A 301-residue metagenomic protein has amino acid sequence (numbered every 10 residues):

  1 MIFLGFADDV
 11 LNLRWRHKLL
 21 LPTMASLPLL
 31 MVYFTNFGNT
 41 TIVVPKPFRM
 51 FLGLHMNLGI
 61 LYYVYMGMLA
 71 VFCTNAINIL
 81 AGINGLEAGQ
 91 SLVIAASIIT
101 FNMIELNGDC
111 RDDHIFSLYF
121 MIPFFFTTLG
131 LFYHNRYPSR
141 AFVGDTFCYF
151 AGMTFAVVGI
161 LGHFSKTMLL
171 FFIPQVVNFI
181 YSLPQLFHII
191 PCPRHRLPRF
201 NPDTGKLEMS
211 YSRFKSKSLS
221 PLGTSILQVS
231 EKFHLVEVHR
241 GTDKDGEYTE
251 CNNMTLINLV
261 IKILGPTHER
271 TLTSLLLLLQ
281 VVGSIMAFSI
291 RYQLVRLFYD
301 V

Functional and structural regions predicted by a protein language model:
M1-I189, H195-P202, A287: "…together with the soluble PPM/PP2C metallo-phosphatase catalytic core" -> "…together with the soluble PPM/PP2C
L161-V301: C-terminal membrane-associated helical module and adjoining short loops/tails
